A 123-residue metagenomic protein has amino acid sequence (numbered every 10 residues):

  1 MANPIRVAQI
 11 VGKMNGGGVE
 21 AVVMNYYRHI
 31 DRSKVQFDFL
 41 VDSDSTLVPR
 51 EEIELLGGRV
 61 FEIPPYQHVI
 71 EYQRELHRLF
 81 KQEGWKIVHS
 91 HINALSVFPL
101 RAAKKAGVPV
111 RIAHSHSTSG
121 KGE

Functional and structural regions predicted by a protein language model:
M1-E123: Membrane-interface segments of envelope glycosyltransferases acting on lipid-linked substrates or membrane lipids
